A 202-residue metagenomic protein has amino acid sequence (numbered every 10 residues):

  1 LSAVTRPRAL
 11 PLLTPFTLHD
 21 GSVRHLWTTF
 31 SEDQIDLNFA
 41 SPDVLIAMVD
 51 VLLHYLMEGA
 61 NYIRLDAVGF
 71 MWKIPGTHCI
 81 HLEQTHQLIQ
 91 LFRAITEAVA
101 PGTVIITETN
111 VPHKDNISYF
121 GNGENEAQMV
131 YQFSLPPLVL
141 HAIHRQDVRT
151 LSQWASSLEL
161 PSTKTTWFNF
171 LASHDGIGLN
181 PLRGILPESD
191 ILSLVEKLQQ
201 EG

Functional and structural regions predicted by a protein language model:
L1-P75, H86-G202: Alpha-amylase-like alpha-glycosidases and glucanotransferases acting on alpha-linked glucans and related
T77-L82: Short glycine-enriched, charge-decorated loop/helix-capping segments at active-site entrances that position
